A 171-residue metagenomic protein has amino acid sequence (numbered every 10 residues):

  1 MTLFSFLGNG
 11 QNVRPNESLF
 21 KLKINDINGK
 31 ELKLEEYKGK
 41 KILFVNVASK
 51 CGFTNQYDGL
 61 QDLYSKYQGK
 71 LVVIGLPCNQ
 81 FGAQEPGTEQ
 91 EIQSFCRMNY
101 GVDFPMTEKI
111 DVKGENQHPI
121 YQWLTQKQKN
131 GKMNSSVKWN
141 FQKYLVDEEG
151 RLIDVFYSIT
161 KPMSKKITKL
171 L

Functional and structural regions predicted by a protein language model:
M1-G8: Hydrophobic h-region of N-terminal signal peptides that target proteins for export in Gram-negative bacteria
G8-E35, P119: N-terminal "domain-start" segment that seeds a small globular fold
D26, N46-K50: Amphipathic alpha-helical repeat scaffolds
K40-K41, S49-K50, T54-N79, C96-Y100: Conserved helix-turn-beta segment immediately C-terminal to the redox Cys motif in thioredoxin-like folds
N46, K70-G87, V102-G114: Thiol-based oxidoreductase modules, predominantly thioredoxin-like and allied folds used for disulfide exchange
Q90-N140: Short, internal strand/loop/helix patches that form the active-site neighborhood or redox-interaction surface
Q122, Q126-L171: Thiol-/selenol-based redox modules, centered on thioredoxin-like and closely related oxidoreductase domains
